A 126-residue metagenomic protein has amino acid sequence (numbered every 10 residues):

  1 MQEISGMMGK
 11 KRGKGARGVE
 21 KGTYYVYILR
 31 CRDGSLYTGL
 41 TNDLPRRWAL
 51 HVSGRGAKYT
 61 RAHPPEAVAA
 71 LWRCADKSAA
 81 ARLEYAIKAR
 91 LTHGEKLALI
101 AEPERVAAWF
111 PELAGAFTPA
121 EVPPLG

Functional and structural regions predicted by a protein language model:
M1-C74, S78-K88, A101-E104, W109-G126: GIY-YIG nuclease catalytic motif and its immediate N-terminal context
H93-I100: A short, polar/charged loop-to-alpha-helix boundary motif
